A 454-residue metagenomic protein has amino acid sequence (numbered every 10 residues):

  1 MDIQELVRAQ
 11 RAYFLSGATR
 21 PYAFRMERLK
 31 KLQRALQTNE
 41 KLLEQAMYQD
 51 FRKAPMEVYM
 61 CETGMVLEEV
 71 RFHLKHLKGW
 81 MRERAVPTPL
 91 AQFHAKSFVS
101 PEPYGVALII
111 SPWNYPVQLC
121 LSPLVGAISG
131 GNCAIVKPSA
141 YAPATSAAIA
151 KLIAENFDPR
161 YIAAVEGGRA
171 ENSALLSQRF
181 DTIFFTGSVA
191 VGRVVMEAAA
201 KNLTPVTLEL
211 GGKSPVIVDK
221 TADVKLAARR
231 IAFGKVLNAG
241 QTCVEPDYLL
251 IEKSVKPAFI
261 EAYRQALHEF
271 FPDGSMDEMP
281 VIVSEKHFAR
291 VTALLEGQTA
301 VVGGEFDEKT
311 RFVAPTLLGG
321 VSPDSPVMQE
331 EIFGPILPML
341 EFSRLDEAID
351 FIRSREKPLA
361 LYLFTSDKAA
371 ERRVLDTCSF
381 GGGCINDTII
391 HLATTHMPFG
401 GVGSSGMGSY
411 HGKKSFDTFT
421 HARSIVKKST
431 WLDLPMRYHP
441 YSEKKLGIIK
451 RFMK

Functional and structural regions predicted by a protein language model:
M1-F98: N-terminal Rossmann-like NAD(P)+-binding subdomain of aldehyde/semialdehyde dehydrogenases
I3, Y22, E40, V224 (+3 more regions): Residues at or immediately preceding the N-termini of alpha-helices
L6-R8, T207-L210, N238-C243, K309 (+2 more regions): Short, flexible turn/loop "capping" segments at secondary-structure junctions
A18, Q33-L36, E40, F51 (+13 more regions): Structural signal for hydrophobic packing residues in well-ordered secondary-structure cores of soluble enzyme domains
P21, I217, V313-K454: Conserved C-terminal structural/oligomerization subdomain of aldehyde/semialdehyde dehydrogenase
R25, V70, G131, I162 (+7 more regions): Residue-level signal for inorganic ion chemistry
L90-L226, R264: Rossmann-like NAD(P) dinucleotide-binding subdomain of oxidoreductase/dehydrogenase enzymes
F157, A190-S322, I385, G447 (+1 more regions): ALDH superfamily catalytic-core signature
